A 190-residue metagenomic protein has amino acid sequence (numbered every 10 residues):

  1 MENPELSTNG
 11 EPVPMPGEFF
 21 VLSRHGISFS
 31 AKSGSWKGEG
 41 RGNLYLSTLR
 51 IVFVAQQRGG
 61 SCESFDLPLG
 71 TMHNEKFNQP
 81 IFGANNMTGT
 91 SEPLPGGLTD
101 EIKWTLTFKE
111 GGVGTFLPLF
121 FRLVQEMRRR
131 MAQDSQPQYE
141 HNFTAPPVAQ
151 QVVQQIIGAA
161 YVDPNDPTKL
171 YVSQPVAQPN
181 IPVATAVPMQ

Functional and structural regions predicted by a protein language model:
M1-Y45, E110, L117: Anionic N-terminal interaction surfaces
E2-G10, G70-Q190: Acidic, Ser/Thr- and proline-rich intrinsically disordered linker/docking segments of eukaryotic scaffolds
R24, R41, R50, R58 (+2 more regions): Arginine residue identity/basic-tract feature
S30-E92: Phosphoinositide-binding peripheral membrane targeting modules
